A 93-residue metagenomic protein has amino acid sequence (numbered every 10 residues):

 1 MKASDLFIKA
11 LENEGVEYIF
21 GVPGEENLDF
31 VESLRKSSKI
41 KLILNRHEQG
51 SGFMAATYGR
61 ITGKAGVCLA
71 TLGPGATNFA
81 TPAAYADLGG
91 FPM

Functional and structural regions predicted by a protein language model:
M1-M93: N-terminal alpha/beta PP-like core and its mobile active-site loop of ThDP/TPP-dependent enzymes
